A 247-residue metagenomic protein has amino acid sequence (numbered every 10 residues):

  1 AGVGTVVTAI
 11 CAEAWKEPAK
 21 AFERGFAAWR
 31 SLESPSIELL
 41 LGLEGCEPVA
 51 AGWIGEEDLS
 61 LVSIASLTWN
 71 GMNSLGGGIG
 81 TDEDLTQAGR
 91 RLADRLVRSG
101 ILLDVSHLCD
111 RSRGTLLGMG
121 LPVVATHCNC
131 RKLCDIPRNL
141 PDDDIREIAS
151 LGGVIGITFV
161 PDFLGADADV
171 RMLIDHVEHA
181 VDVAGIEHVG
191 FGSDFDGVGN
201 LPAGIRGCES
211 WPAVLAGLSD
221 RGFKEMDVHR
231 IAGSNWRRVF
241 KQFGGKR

Functional and structural regions predicted by a protein language model:
A1-K16, I37-L43, S63-I64, N70 (+1 more regions): Divalent metal-dependent hydrolysis catalytic cores, especially in the metallo-beta-lactamase
C11-E13, G42-P48, N70-M72, S106-R113 (+3 more regions): Active-site beta-loop-alpha junctions enriched in small/polar residues
A28-L102: Active-site gating/metal-coordination segments in enzymes
I54-L59, G80-V124, P137-G152, R171-E187: Histidine/acidic residue-rich metal-binding segments in metalloenzymes
L61, L103, H127, I155 (+2 more regions): Conserved, mostly hydrophobic/aromatic
A184-C208: Short acidic/histidine-rich active-site segments
R206-R247: Mid-to-C-terminal alpha-helical segments outside catalytic/metal-binding sites
